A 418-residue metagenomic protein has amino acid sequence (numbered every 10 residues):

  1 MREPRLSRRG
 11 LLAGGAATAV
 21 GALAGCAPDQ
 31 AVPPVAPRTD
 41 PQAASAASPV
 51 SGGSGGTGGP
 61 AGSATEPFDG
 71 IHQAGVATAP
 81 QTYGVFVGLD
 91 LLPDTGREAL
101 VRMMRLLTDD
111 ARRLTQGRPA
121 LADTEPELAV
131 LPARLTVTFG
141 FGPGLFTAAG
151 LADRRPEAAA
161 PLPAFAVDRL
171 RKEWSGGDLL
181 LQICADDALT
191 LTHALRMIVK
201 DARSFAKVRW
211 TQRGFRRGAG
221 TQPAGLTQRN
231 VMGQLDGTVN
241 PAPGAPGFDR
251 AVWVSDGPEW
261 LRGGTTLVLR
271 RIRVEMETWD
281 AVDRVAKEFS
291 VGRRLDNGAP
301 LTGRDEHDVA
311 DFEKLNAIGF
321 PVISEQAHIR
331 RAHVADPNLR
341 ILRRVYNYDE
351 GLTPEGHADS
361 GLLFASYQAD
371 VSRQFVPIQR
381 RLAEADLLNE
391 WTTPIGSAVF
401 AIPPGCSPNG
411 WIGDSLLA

Functional and structural regions predicted by a protein language model:
M1-E3: Terminal targeting segments of Actinobacterial cell-envelope proteins
R5, G10-P28, V35-A418: Long, histidine/aromatic-enriched segments associated with O2/redox biology
